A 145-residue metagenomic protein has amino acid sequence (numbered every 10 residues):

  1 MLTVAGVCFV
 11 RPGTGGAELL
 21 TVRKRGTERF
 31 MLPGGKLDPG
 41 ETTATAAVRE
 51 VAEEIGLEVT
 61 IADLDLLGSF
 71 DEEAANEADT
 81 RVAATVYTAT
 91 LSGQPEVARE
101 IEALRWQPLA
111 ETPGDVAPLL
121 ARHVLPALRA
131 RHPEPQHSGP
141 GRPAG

Functional and structural regions predicted by a protein language model:
M1-L19, K36: Conserved N-terminal beta-strand and adjoining loop/helix that marks the start of the Nudix/MutT-like hydrolase domain
L2-T3, F70-E96, L109: Active-site-adjacent beta-strand/loop module that shapes the phosphate/pyrophosphate-binding cleft
F9-V10, T21, A89, W106: Conserved hydrophobic "DFG−1" position in protein kinase catalytic cores
K24: Short loop/turn segments immediately following the C-termini of beta-strands
T27-R29: A short, flexible beta-alpha/helix-coil linker loop
L32-L66: The catalytic Nudix box helix
V86-T88, E96-E134, G145: NUDIX/MutT-family hydrolases
H137: Cationic, low-complexity basic patches in intrinsically disordered or flexible, solvent-exposed regions
